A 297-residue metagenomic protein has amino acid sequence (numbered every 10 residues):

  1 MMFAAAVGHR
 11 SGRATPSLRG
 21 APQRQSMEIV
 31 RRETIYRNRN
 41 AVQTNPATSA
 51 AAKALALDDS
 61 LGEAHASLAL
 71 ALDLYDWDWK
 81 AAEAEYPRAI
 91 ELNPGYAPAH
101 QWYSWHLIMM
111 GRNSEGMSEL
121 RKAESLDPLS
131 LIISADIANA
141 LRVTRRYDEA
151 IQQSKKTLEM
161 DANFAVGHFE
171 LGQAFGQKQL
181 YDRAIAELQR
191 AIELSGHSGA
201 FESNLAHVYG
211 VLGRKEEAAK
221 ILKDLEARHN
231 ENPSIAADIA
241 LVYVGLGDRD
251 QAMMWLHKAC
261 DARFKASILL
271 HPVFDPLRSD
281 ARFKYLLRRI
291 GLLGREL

Functional and structural regions predicted by a protein language model:
M1, V30-T44, D73-A81, G111: Short coil/turn connectors between adjacent alpha-helices in alpha-solenoid helical repeat scaffolds
M1-P16, V42-D58, A81-E91, L120: Amphipathic alpha-helices of TPR/Sel1-like and other helical repeat/solenoid scaffolds
R13-I35, D58-Y75, A97-W102, A200 (+1 more regions): Amphipathic alpha-helical repeat scaffolds of TPR domains
T15, R39-N40, H65-A66, A81-P87 (+2 more regions): Alpha-helical protein-protein interaction modules
